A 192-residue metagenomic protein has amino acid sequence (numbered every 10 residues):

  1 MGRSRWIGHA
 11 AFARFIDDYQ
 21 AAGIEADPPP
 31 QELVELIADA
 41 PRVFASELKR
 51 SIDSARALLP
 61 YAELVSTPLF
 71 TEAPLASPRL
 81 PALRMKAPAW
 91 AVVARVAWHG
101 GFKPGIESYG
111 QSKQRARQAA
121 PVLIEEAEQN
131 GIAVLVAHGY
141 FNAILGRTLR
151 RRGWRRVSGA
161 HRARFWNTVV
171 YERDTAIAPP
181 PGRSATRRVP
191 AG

Functional and structural regions predicted by a protein language model:
M1-L69, K86-V96, G100, P104-R117 (+1 more regions): Active-site-proximal alpha-helix that buttresses catalytic centers in soluble enzyme cores
A11-A13, R150-P179: Domain-level recognition of soluble alpha/beta enzyme cores, biased toward histidine phosphatases/phosphomutases
I37-A38, L123-G131: Glycine-rich phosphate-binding loop signature in dinucleotide/nucleotide-binding domains
F44-A45, A127, G131-Y140, I144: Beta-strand elements within well-structured catalytic alpha/beta cores of enzymes that handle phosphate/sulfate esters
S51-D53, N142-L145: Short, well-ordered alpha-helical microsegments
P68-A73, A160-R164: Short, acidic/turn-prone active-site loops that include or flank metal/cofactor- and phosphate-binding residues
L69-M85: Signature for phosphate-centric chemistry
L83-W98, A176-G192: A polyampholytic, Gly/Pro-enriched intrinsically disordered region
